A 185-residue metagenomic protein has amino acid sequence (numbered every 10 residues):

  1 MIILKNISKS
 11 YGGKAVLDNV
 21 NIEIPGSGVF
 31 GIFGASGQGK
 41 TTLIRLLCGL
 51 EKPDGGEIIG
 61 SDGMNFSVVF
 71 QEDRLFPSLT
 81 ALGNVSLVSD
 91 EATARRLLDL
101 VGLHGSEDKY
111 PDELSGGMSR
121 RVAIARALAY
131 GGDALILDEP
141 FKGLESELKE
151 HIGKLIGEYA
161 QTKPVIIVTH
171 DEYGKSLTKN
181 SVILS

Functional and structural regions predicted by a protein language model:
I2, L17-N19: Conserved structural motif at the start of ABC-family nucleotide-binding domains
F33-A35: The feature captures the beta-strand-to-loop junction immediately N-terminal to the Walker
C48: Helix-to-loop junction immediately C-terminal to a conserved catalytic motif
A92-S106: Conserved ABC ATPase "signature" region
Y110-L114, M118: Conserved ABC ATPase signature
I124: Hydrophobic anchor residue at the start of the ABC signature
D138, E145: ABC-family nucleotide-binding domains
